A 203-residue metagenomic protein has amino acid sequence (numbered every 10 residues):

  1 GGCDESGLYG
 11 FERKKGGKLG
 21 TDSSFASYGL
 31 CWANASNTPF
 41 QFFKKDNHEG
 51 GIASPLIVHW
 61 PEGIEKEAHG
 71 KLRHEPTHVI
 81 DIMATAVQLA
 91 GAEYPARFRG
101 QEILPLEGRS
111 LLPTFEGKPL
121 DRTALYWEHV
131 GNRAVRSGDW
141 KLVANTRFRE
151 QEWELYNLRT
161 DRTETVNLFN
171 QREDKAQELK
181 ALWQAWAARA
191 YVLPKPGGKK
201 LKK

Functional and structural regions predicted by a protein language model:
G1-Y9, K15-K18, G51: Metal-dependent active-site segment of extracytoplasmic phospho-/sulfohydrolases and closely related
Y9-R13, A181, G198-K203: Basic/polar N-terminal segments that are highly enriched at the extreme N-terminus, encompassing both cleavable
L19-I52, H59, I64-E75, V79-L158 (+2 more regions): C-terminal cap/loop subdomain of S1 sulfatases and analogous C-terminal strand-loop tails that border
D161: Intrinsically disordered, low-complexity polar regions and short flexible loop motifs
V166-D174: Active-site-proximal N-terminal segment of extracellular/periplasmic enzymes that hydrolyze or transfer
K175-L179: Short amphipathic alpha-helical coupling segments at ligand-binding clamshell hinges and other catalytic/signaling
